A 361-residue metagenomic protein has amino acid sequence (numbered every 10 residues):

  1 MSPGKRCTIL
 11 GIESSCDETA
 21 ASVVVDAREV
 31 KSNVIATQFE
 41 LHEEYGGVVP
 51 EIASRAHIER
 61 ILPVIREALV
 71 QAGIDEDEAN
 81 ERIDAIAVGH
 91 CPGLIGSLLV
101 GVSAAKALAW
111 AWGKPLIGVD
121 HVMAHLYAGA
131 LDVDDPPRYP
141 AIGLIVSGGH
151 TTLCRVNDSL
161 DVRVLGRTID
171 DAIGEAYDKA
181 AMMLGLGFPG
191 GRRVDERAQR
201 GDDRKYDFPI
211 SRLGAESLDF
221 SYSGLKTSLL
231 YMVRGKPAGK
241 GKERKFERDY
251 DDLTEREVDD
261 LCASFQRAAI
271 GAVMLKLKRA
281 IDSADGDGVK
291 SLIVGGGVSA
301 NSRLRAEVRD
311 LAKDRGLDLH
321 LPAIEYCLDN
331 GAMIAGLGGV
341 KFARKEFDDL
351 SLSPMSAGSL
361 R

Functional and structural regions predicted by a protein language model:
M1-C7, V119-I142: Conserved phosphate-binding catalytic cores of ATP/NTP-utilizing and phosphoryl-transfer enzymes
K5-P92: N-terminal beta-alpha supersecondary unit
T19-V24, G143-I145, T151-R155: Short beta-strand scaffold segments in enzyme catalytic cores
V88-C91, L108, S147, L292-N301: Glycine-rich beta-strand-to-loop/alpha-helix junction loops that act as flexible
G118-V119, S291, R309-I334: Conserved phosphate-binding/catalytic loops in two-lobed NTP-binding clefts
H125-Y127, P322-L360: Glycine-rich phosphate-binding/hydrolytic loop that grips phosphoryl groups
D158-D202, K226-G235: Glycine-rich phosphate-binding loop plus the immediately following alpha-helix
E196-L292, S299-R315, F342: A contiguous, well-structured pocket-lining segment that forms one wall/lid of small-molecule binding clefts in soluble
